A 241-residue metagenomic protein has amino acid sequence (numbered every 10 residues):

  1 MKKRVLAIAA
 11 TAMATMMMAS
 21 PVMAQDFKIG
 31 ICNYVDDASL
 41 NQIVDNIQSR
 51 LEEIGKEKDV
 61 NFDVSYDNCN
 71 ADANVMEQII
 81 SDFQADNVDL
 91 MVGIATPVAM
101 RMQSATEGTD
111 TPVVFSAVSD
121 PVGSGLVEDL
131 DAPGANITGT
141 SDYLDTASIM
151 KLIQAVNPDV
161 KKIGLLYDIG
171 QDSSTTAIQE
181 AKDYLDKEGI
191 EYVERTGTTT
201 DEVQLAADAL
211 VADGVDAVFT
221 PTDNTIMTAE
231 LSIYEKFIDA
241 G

Functional and structural regions predicted by a protein language model:
M1-A9: Bacterial N-terminal signal peptides that target proteins for export
T11-A12, V22: Cleavable N-terminal signal peptides
M18-A24: Sec/Tat signal peptide C-region and signal peptidase I cleavage site
K28-I54, S65-N74, G170-S174, D223-T228: Extracytoplasmic "Venus flytrap"
I29-I31, I47, T138-E188: An alpha-beta-alpha
E53-M76, N136-I137, K182-T200: Short beta-strand elements in bilobed, periplasmic/extracellular small-molecule ligand-binding domains
S65-V127, D223-A240: Beta-alpha junction/loop-to-helix N-cap segments that form part of ligand/metal-binding clefts
L166, D172-G241: Pocket-lining segment of extracytoplasmic ligand-binding domains
